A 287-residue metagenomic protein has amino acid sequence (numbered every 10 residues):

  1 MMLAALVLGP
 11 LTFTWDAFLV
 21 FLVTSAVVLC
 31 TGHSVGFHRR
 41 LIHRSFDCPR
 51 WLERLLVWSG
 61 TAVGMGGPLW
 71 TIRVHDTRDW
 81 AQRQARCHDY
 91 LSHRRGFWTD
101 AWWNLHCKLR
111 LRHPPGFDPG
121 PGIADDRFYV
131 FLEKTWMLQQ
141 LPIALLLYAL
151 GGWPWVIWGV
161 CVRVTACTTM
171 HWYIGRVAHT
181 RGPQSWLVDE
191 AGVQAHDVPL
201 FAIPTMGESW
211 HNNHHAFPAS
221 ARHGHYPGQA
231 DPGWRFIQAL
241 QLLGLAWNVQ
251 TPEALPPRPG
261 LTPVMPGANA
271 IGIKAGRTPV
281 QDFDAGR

Functional and structural regions predicted by a protein language model:
M1-Y173, S220-R287: Non-catalytic, topology-defining segments of multipass membrane proteins
G120-R127, Q184-W210, A216-F217: Active-site-proximal inter-transmembrane loops
G175, N212-N213: Asparagine-centered polar/low-complexity signal
V177-P183: Membrane-interfacial segments at transmembrane helix termini in multi-pass membrane proteins
